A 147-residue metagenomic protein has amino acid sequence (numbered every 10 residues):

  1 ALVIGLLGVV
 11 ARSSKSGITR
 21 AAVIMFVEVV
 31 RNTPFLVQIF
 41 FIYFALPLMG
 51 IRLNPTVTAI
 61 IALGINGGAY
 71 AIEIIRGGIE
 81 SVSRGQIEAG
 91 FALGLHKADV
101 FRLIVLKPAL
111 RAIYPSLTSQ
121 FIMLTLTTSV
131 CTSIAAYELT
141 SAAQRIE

Functional and structural regions predicted by a protein language model:
A1-E147: Transmembrane alpha-helices and adjacent helix-loop boundaries
